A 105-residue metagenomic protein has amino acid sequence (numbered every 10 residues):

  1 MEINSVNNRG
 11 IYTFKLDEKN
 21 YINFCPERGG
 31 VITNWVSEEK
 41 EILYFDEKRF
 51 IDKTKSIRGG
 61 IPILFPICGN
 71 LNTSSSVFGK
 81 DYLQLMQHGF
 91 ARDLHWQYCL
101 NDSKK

Functional and structural regions predicted by a protein language model:
M1-K105: Surface-exposed acidic/polar loop and edge beta-strand patches at domain peripheries
